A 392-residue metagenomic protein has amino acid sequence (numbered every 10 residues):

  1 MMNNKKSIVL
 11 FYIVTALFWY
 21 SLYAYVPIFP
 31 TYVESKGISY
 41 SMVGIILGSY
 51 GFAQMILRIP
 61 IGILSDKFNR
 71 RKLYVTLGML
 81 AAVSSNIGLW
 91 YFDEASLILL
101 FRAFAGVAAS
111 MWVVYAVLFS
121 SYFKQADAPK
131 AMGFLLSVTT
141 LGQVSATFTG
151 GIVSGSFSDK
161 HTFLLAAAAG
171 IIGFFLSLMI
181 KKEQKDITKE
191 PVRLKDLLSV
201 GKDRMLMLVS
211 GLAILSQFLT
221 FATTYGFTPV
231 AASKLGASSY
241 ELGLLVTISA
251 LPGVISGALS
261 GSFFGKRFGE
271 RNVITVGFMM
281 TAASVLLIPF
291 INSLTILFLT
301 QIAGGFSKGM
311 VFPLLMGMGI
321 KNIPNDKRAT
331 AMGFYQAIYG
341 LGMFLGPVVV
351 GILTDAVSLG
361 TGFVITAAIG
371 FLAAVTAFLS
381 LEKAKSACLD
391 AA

Functional and structural regions predicted by a protein language model:
M1-K5, K182-S210: Juxtamembrane intracellular "pre-TM" segments in multi-pass secondary transporters
N4-G51, M207-L208, F218-A232: Helix-loop boundary and gating motifs at the non-cytosolic
V33-E34, L64-S65, I152-F157, A232 (+2 more regions): Interfacial helix-cap and linker-helix signal at transmembrane-aqueous boundaries of multi-pass secondary transporters
L57-N69, S256-G269: Helix-to-loop junctions at the C-terminal end of transmembrane segments in multipass secondary transporters
N69, Y91-D93, F290-N292: Helix-breaking motifs and short loop linkers at transmembrane-helix boundaries and internal kinks in secondary membrane
L73-I87, N272-L286: Structural signature of the two symmetry-related core transmembrane helices
F101-V138, M318: Cytoplasmic helix-loop-helix junction between adjacent transmembrane helices in 12-TM secondary transporters
A167-D186, A373-L381: C-terminal membrane-cytosol helix-exit motif in multi-pass small-molecule transporters
